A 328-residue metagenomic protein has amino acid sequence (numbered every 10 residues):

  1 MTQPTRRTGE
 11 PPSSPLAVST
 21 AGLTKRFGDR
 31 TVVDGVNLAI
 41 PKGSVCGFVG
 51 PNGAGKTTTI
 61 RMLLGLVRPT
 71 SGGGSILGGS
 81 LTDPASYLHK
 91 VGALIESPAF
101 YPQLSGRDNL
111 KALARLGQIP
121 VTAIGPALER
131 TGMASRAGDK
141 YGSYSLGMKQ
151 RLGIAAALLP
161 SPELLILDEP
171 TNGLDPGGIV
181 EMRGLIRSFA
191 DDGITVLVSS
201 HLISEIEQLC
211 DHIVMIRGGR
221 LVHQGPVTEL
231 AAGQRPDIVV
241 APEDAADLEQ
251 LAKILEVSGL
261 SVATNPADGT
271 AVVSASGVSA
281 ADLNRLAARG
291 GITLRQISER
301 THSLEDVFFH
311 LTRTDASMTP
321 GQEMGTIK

Functional and structural regions predicted by a protein language model:
M1-S14: Pre-NBD coupling/linker segments of ABC/ABC-like ATPases
T2-P4, A275-K328: C-terminal coupling/interaction segments
P15-T20, K25-R217, H223: ABC transporter nucleotide-binding domains
L81-T82, Q118, L221, A245 (+2 more regions): Short, surface-exposed acidic/glycine-rich loop or hinge patches that mediate macromolecular interfaces
G92, E96, V198, P242-E243 (+2 more regions): Small/polar loops that bind or transfer phosphate-bearing groups
G117, I213, G259, T301 (+1 more regions): Conserved NTP-handling cores and scaffolds of large molecular machines
M182-A275: ABC transporter nucleotide-binding domain
